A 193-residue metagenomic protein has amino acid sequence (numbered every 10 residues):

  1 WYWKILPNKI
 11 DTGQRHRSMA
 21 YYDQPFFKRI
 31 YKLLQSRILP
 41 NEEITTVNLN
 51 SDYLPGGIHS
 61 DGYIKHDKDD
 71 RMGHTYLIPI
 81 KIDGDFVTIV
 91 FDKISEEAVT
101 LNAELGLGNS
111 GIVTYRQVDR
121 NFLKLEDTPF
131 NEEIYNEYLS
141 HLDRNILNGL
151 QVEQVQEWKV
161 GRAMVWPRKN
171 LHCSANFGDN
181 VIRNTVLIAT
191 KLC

Functional and structural regions predicted by a protein language model:
W1-I58, V87, I94, L101-E126: Non-heme Fe(II)/2-oxoglutarate
Y53-N170, A175-C193: Catalytic core of non-heme Fe(II) oxygenases with the double-stranded beta-helix
